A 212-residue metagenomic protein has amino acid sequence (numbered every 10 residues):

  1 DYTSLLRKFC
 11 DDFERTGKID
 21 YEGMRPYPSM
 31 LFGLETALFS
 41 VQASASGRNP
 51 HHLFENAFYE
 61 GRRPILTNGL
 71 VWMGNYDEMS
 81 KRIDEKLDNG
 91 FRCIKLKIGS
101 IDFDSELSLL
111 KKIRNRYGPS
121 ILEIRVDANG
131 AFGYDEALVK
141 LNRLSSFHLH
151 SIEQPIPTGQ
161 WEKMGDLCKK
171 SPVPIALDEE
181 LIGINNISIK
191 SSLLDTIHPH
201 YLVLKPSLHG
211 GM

Functional and structural regions predicted by a protein language model:
D1-S46: Metal- or metallocofactor-binding catalytic centers and their adjacent structured scaffolds across diverse enzyme
E22-Y27, K95-L109: Glycine-rich, proline-tolerant flexible connector loops at the mouths of alpha/beta enzymes
T36-W72: Glycine-rich, aromatic-flanked loop segments that form ligand/cofactor-binding clefts across common enzyme folds
L38, G69-V71, I98-S100, A128 (+1 more regions): Short, structured patches in soluble enzyme cores that scaffold and shape functional sites
R62-E78, D127-G133: Active-site mouth loops of central-metabolism enzymes
D77-K81, S108-K111: Active-site glycine-rich loop that binds ribose-phosphate moieties when present
E85-K97: Catalytic domains of carbohydrate-active enzymes, especially glycoside hydrolases
I101-M212: Catalytic core of soluble alpha/beta enzymes
